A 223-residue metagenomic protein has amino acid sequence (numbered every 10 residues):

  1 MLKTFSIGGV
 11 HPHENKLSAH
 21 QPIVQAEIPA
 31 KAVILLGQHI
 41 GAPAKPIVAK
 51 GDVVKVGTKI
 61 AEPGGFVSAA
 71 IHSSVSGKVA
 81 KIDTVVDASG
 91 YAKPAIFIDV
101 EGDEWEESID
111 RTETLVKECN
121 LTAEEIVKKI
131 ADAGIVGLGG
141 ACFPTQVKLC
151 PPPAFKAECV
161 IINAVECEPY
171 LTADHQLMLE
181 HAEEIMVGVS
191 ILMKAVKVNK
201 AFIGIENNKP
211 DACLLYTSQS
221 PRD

Functional and structural regions predicted by a protein language model:
M1-P43, I47: N-terminal, Lys/Arg-enriched amphipathic/low-complexity engagement segments that precede the first folded domain
A49-E62, K81: Short, well-structured beta-strand-loop connectors
P63-S73, Y91: Short, Lys/Arg- and Gly-enriched loop/turn segments at beta-strand edges
G77-V79: Conserved hydrophobic positions within beta-strands
V86-F143, A154, P210: Acidic low-complexity segments
C119, Q176-L215: Internal alpha/beta scaffold segment
I162-D174: Gly-rich Lys/Arg/Thr-decorated short loops/hinges at beta-loop-alpha junctions or inter-strand turns that position
Y216-D223: Conserved small/polar residues in nucleotide/adenosyl-binding loops
